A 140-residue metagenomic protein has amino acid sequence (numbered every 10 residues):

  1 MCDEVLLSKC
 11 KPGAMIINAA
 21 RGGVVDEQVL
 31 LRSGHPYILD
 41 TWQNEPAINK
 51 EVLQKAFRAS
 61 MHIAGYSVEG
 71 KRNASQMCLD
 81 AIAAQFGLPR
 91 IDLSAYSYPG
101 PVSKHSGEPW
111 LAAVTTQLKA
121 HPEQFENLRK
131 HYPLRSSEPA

Functional and structural regions predicted by a protein language model:
M1-E4: Glycine/threonine-rich flexible loop motifs
L7: Short alpha-helical donor nucleotide-sugar binding micro-motif in glycosyltransferases
G13-M15, A19-A140: Rossmann-like dinucleotide-binding domain for NAD(H)/NADP(H)
